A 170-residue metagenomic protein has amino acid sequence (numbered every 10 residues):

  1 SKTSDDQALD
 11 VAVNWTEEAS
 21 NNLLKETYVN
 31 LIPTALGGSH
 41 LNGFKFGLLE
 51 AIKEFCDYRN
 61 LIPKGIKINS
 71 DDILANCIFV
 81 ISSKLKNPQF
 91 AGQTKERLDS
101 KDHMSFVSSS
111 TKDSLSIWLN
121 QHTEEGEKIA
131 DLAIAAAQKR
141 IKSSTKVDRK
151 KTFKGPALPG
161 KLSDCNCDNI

Functional and structural regions predicted by a protein language model:
S1-I170: GHKL-family ATPase ATP-binding module
